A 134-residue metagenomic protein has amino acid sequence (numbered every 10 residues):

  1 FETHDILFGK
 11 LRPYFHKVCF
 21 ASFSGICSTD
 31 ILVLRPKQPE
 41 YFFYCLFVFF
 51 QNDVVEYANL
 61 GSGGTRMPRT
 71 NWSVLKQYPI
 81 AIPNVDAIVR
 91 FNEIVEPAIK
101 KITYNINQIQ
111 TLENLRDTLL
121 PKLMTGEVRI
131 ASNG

Functional and structural regions predicted by a protein language model:
T3-V55, L60-L75: A short beta-sheet element
P39, V55, G64, S73-G134: Amphipathic alpha-helical coiled-coil/heptad-repeat segments
